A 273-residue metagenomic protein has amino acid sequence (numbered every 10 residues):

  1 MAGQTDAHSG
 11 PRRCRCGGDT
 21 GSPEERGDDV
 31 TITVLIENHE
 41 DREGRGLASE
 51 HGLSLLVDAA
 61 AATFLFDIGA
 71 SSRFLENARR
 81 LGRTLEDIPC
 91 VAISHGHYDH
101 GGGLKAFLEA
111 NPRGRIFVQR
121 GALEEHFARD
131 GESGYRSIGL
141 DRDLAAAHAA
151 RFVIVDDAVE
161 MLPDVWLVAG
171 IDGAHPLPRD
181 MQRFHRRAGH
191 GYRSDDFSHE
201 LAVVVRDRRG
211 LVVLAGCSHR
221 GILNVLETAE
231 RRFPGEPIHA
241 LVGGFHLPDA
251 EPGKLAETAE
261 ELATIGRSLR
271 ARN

Functional and structural regions predicted by a protein language model:
M1-S9, G17-P23: Acidic, proline/serine/threonine- and glycine-rich low-complexity intrinsically disordered segments
D29-G46, R183-S194, G243-A250: Glycine-rich phosphate-binding "P-loop"
V30-L81, D196-A215: Conserved beta-strand hairpin/beta-sheet module of binuclear metal-dependent hydrolase folds, prominently
E37-H39, I68-S71, G96, G121-A122 (+4 more regions): Active-site metal-binding loops of divalent metal-dependent hydrolases
R42, R73, Y98-G101, L123-E125 (+3 more regions): Active-site environment of divalent metal-dependent phosphoester hydrolases
R73-L123, R232-V242: Active-site metal-binding motif and surrounding structural segment of the metallo-beta-lactamase
G96-H100, R115, R193-N273: Cap/insert and terminal regions of metallo-dependent hydrolase folds
A122-L201: Metallo-beta-lactamase
